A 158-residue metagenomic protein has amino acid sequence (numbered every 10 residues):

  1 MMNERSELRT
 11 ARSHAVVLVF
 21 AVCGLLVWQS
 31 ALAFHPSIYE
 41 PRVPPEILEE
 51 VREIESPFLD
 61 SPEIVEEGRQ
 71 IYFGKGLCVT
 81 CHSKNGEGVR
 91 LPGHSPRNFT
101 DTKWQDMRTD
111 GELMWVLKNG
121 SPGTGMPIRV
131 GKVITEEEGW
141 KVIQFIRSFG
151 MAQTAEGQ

Functional and structural regions predicted by a protein language model:
M1-R12: N-terminal secretory signal peptides that target proteins for export/translocation
V16-V27: Bacterial N-terminal signal peptides
V27-A33: Sec/Tat signal peptide C-region and signal peptidase I cleavage site
P41-F73, G157: Electrostatic cytochrome c docking/interface patches
E66-V79, M107-E112, K132-E136: Sequence context surrounding c-type heme c attachment/ligation sites in exported
Q70-S95, P122-T124, I128, S148-E156: Periplasmic/extracellular electron-transfer cofactor-ligation site, primarily the c-type cytochrome heme-c attachment
T80-K118: Gly/Gly-Pro-rich "capping" loops immediately C-terminal to redox-active cysteine motifs in periplasmic/lumenal
D110-K118, E136-I143, R147: An amphipathic alpha-helix signature
